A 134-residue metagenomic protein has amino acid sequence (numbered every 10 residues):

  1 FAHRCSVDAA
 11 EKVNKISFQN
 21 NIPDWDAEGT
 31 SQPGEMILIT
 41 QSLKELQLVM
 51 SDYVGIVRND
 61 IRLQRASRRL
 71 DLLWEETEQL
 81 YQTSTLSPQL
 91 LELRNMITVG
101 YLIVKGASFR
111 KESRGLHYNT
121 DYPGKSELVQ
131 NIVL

Functional and structural regions predicted by a protein language model:
F1-L134: Glycine- and aromatic-enriched mobile tails/lids
